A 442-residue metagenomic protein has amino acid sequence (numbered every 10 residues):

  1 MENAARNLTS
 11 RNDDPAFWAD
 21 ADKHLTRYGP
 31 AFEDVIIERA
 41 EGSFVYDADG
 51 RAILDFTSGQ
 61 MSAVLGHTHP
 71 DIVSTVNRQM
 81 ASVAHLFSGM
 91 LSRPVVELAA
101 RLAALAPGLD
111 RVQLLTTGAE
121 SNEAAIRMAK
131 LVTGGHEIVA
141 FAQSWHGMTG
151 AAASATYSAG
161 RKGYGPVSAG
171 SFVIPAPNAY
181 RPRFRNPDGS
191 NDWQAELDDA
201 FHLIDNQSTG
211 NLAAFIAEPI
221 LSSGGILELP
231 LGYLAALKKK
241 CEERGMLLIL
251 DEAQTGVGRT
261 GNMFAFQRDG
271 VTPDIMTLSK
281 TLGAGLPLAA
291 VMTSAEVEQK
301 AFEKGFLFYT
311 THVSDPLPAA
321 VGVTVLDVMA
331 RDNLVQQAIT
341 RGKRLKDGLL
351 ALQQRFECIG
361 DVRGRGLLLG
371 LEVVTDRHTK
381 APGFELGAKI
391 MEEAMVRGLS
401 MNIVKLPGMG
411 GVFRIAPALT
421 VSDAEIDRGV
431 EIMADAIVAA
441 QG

Functional and structural regions predicted by a protein language model:
E2-G442: Conserved N-terminal phosphate-binding loop of PLP-dependent enzymes in the Aspartate aminotransferase
